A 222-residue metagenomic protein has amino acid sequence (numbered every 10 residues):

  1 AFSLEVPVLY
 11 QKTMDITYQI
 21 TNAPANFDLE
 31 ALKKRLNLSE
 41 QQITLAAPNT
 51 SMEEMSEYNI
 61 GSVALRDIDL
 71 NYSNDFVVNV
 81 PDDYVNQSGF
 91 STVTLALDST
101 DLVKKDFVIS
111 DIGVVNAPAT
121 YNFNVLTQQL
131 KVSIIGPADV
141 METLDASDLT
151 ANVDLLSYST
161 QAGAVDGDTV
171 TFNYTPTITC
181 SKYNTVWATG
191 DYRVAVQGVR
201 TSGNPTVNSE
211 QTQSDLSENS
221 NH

Functional and structural regions predicted by a protein language model:
A1-H222: Structured interface patches
